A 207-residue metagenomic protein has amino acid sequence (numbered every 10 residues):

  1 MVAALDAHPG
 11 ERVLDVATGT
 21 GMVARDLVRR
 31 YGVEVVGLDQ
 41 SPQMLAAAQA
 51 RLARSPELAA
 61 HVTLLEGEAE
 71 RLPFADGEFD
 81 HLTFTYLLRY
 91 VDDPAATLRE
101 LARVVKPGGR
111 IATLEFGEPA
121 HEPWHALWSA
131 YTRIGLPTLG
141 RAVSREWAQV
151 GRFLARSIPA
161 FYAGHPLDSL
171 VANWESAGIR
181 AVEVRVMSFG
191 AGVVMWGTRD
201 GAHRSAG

Functional and structural regions predicted by a protein language model:
M1-E11, D26: Conserved alpha-helix/loop element of class I SAM-dependent methyltransferases that forms part of the SAM/SAH-binding
R12-R71: Class I SAM-dependent methyltransferase SAM/SAH-binding core
L38, G117-A177, E183: C-terminal alpha-helical "lid/dimerization" subdomain adjacent to the S-adenosyl-L-methionine
E70-L82: A short acidic, Gly/Pro-enriched loop at the edge of an enzyme's catalytic core that lines a small-molecule cofactor
D80-P94: A short SAM/SAH-binding and catalytic strip from SAM-dependent methyltransferases
A95-P107: A short glycine-rich, Lys/Arg-flanked "PGG" loop and its adjoining helix->strand segment in the class I
G109-F116: Conserved beta-strand signature within the Rossmann-like core of class I S-adenosyl-L-methionine
A177-G207: Core SAM-dependent methyltransferase catalytic element
